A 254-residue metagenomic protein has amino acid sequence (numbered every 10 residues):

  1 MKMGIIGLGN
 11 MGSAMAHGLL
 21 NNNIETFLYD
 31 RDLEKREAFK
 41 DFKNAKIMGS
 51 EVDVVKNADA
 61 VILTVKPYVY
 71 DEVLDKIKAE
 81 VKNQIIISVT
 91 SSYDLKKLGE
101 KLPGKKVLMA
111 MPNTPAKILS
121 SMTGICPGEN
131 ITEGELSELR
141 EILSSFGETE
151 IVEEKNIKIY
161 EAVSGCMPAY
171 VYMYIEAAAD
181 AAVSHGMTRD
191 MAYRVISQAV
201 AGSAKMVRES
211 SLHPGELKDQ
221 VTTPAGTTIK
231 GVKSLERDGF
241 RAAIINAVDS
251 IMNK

Functional and structural regions predicted by a protein language model:
M1-G49, K101, S121, V183-H185: NAD(P)+-binding Rossmann beta1-loop-alpha1 motif at the extreme N-terminus of oxidoreductases
H17, K43, E51-K56, A60-I125 (+1 more regions): Rossmann-like NAD(P)(H) cofactor-binding subdomain of soluble oxidoreductases
R36, V54, T188-V195, L217 (+1 more regions): Small-residue helix-packing motif on alpha-helices
K46-E51, E150-V152: Short acidic-hydrophobic, aromatic-tinged amphipathic segments that line or gate anion-handling sites
K97, K101-K106, M122-Y160, V171-E209 (+1 more regions): Internal alpha-helical scaffold of NAD(P)-dependent oxidoreductase catalytic cores
S197-K254: NAD(P)-dependent Rossmann-like dehydrogenase/reductase catalytic/cofactor-binding core
